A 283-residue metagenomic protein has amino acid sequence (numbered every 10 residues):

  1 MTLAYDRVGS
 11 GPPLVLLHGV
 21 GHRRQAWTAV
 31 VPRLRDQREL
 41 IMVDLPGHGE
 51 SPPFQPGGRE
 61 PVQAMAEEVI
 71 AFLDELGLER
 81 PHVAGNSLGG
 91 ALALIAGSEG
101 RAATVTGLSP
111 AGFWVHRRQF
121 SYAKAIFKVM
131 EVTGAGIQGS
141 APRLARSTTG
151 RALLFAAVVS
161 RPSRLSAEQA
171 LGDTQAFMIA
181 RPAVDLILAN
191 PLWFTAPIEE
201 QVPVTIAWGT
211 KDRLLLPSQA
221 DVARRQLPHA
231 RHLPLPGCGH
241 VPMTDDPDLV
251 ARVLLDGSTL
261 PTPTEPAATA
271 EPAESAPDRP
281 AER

Functional and structural regions predicted by a protein language model:
D6-F54: Conserved HGGG/HGGXW glycine-rich cap/lid loop of the alpha/beta-hydrolase fold
D44, H82, T104-T106: Residue in the alpha/beta-hydrolase core beta-strand immediately N-terminal to the catalytic nucleophile
Q63-P81: Conserved acidic catalytic loop of the alpha/beta-hydrolase fold
G85, G89, A93: Gly/Ala-rich beta-loop-alpha elbow adjacent to hydrolase catalytic centers
A102-Q138: Flexible "cap/lid" loop of the alpha/beta hydrolase fold
A141-I198: Conserved alpha/beta-hydrolase catalytic His-Asp/Glu region
I179-R225, P234: Conserved serine/cysteine hydrolase catalytic core
H229-R283: Catalytic active-site module of serine/aspartate enzymes centered on a nucleophile-bearing elbow/loop
